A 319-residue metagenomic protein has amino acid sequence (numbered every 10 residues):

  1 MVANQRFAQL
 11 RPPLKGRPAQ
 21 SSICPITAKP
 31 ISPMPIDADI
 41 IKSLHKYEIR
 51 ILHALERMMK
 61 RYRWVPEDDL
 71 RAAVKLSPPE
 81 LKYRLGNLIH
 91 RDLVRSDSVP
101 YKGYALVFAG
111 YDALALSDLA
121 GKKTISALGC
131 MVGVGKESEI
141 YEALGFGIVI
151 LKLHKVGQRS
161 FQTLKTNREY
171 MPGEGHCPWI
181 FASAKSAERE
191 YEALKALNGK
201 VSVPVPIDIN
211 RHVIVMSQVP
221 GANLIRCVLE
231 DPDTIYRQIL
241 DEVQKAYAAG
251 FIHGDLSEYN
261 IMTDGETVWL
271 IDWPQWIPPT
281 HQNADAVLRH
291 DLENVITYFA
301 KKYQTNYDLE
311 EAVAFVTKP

Functional and structural regions predicted by a protein language model:
P30-L52: Short alpha-helical segments that sit at the start of domains
P35-D39, P79-K82, R91, D112-N223 (+1 more regions): Conserved ATP-binding subdomain of kinase catalytic cores across diverse folds
I41-E48, V99-D118: Short, cationic-aromatic polyanion-contact patches
H45-A73: Short amphipathic alpha-helical interface segments
D69, K75, F181-S202, I225-Y259 (+1 more regions): Conserved kinase catalytic-core helix
K82-G86, V243: Short, hydrophobic-biased segments on the C-terminal half of alpha helices that form "recognition helices"
I89-S98: A short, conserved structural fragment
A248, G265-P319: C-lobe/activation-segment region of protein kinase-like
